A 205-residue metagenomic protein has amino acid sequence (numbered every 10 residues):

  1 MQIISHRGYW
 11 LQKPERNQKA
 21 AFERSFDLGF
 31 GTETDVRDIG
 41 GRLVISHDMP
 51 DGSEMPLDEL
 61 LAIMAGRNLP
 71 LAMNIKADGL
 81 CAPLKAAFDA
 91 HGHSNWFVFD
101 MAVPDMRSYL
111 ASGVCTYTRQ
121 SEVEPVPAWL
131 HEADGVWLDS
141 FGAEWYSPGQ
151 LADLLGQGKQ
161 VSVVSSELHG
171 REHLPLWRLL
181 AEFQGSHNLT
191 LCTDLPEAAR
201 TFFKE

Functional and structural regions predicted by a protein language model:
M1-E205: Phosphate-group recognition and catalysis centered on beta-loop-alpha active-site segments
